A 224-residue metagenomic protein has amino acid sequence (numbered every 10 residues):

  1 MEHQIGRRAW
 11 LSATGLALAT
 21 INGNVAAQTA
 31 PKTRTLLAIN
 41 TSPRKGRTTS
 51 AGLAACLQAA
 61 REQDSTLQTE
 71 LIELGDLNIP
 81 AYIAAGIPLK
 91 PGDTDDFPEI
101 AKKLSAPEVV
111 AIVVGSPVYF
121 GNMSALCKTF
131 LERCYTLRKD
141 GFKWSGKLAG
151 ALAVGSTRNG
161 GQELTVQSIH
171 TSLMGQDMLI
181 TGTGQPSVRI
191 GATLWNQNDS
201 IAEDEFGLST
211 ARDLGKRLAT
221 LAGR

Functional and structural regions predicted by a protein language model:
M1-I5: N-terminal secretory signal peptides
L11-D140, V188-R224: N-terminal beta1-alpha1-beta2 submodule of the flavodoxin-like/Rossmannoid cofactor-binding fold
K143-P186: Short, glycine-/small-residue-rich phosphate/pyrophosphate-handling segment
